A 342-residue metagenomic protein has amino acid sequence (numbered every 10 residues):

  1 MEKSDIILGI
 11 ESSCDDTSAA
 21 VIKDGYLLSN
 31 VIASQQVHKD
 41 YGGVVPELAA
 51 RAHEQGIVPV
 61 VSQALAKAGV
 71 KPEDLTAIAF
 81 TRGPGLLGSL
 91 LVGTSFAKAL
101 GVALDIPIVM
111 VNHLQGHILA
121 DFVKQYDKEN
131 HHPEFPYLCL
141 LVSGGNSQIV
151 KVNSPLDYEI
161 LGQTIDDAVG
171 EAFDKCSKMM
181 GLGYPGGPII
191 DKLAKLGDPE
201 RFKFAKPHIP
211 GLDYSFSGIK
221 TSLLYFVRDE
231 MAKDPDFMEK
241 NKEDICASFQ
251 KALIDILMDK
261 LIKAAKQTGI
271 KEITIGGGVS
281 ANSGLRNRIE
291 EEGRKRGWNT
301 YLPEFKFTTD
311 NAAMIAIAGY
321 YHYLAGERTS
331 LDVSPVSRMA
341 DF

Functional and structural regions predicted by a protein language model:
M1-K3, V111-Y137, A318: Conserved phosphate-binding catalytic cores of ATP/NTP-utilizing and phosphoryl-transfer enzymes
S4-P84, H113, I245: N-terminal beta-alpha supersecondary unit
T17-I22, C139-L141, S147-K151: Short beta-strand scaffold segments in enzyme catalytic cores
K71-R82, T268-S280, Y301: Short glycine-rich phosphate-binding loop at a beta-alpha junction
M110-V111, E290-I315: Conserved phosphate-binding/catalytic loops in two-lobed NTP-binding clefts
H117-L119, P303-F342: Glycine-rich phosphate-binding/hydrolytic loop that grips phosphoryl groups
N153-L196, K220-T221, Y225-D229: Glycine-rich phosphate-binding loop plus the immediately following alpha-helix
K192-I273, S283-R296, Y323-G326, F342: A contiguous, well-structured pocket-lining segment that forms one wall/lid of small-molecule binding clefts in soluble
